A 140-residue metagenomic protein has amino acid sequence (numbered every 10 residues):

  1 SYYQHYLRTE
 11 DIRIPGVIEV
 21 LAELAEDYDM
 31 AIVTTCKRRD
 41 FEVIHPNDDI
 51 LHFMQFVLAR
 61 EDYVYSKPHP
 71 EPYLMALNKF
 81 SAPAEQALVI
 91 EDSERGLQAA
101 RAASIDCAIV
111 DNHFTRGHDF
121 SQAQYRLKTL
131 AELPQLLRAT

Functional and structural regions predicted by a protein language model:
S1-A22: Metal-dependent phosphoesterase signature
L7-D11, T35, S104: Short, flexible loop segments at the rims of nucleotide/cofactor-binding pockets, characterized by
A22, K37-T140: Asp-based, Mg2+/Mn2+-dependent phosphohydrolase catalytic module
D27-Y28, S104: Glycine-centered short loops/turns at secondary-structure junctions
